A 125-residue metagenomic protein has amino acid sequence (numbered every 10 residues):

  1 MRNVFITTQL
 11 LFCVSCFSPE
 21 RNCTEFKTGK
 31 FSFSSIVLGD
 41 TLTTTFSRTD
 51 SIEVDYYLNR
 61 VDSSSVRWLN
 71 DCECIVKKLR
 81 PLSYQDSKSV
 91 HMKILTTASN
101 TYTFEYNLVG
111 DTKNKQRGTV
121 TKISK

Functional and structural regions predicted by a protein language model:
M1-V4: Positively charged n-region of N-terminal signal peptides that target proteins for export
V14-S15: C-terminal motif of bacterial Sec signal peptides marking the signal peptidase cleavage site
C23-G39: Tryptophan-anchored aromatic micro-motifs
F33, E53-Y56, C74-K78, Y102-Y106: Short hydrophobic/aromatic-rich beta-strand segments that constitute the beta-sheet cores of beta-sandwich/beta-barrel
T41-L69: N-terminal glycine/threonine-rich, aromatic-flanked beta-hairpin/loop signature
T44-F46, S63-R67, S89-T96, G118-K122: Hydrophobic/aromatic beta-strand elements that line small-molecule binding cavities or substrate pockets in beta-rich
V76-S99: An anionic, turn-rich surface loop/hairpin at beta-sheet edges that serves as a generic interaction/coordination patch
T103-R117: Short, exposed beta-strand-loop hairpins at the edges of beta-sheets in extracellular/periplasmic proteins
